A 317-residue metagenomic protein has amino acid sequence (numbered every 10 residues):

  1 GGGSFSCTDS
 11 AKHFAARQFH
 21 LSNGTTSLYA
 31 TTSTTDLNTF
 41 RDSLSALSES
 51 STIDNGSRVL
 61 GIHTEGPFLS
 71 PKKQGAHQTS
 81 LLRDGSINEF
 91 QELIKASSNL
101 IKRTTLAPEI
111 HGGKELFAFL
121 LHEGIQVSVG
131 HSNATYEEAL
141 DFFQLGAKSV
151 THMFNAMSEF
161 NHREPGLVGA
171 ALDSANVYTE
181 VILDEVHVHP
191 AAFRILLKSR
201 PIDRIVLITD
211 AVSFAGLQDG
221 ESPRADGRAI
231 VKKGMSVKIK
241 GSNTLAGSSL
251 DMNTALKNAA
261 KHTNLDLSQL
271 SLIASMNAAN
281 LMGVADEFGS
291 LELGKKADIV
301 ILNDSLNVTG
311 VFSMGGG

Functional and structural regions predicted by a protein language model:
G1-A11, A76-R83, Q126-G130: Active-site mouth loops of central-metabolism enzymes
G1-T39: Metal-associated gating/positioning segment near the N- to mid-region
A11-K12, S43-L47, S86-N88, H162-V168: Charged helix-capping and loop-helix junction motifs
Q18-Y29, S70-S98, L140-M153, E164 (+3 more regions): Active-site gating loops and adjacent loop-to-helix segments of metal-dependent hydrolytic enzymes
H20, T64, L120, V150 (+4 more regions): Conserved, mostly hydrophobic/aromatic
Q91, K95-Q218: Active-site core of metal-dependent hydrolases
G166, A170-V181, E185, L197-T209 (+2 more regions): His/Asp/Glu-enriched, well-ordered alpha-helical/loop segment that forms or immediately abuts the divalent-metal
M314-G315: Glycine-centered positions in the ABC transporter ATPase nucleotide-binding domain
